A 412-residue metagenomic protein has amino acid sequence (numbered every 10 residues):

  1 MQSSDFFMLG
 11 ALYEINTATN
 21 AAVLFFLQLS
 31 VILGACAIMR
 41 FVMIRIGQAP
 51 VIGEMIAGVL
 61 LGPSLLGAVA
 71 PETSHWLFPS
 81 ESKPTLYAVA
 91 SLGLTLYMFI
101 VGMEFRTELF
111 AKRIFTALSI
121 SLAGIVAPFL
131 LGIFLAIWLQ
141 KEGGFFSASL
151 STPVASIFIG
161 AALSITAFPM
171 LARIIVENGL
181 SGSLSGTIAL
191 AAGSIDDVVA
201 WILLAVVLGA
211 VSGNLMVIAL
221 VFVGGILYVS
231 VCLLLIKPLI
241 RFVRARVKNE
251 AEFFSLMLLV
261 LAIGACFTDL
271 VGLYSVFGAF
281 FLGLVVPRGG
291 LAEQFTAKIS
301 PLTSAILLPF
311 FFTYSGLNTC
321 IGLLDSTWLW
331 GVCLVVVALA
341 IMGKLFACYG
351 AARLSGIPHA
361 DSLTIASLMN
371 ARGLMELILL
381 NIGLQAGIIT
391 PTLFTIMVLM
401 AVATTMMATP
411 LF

Functional and structural regions predicted by a protein language model:
M1-A21: Short, strongly hydrophobic alpha-helical membrane anchors
L9-N16, A70-K83, L139-L150, G209-L220 (+2 more regions): Membrane-interface helix termini and inter-helical loops of multi-pass transporters
A18-V31, E81-F99, L150-T166, A219-V231 (+3 more regions): Structural signature of hydrophobic alpha-helical transmembrane segments
G34-R45, A68, T107-N178, L235 (+2 more regions): Transmembrane alpha-helices that form the ion-translocation and gating core of multi-pass ion transport proteins
I38-G53, V59, G264-F277, M400-A401 (+1 more regions): Flexible hinge motifs at transmembrane-helix junctions and intramembrane kinks/re-entrant loops in multi-pass membrane
Q48-A57, K112-A127, L184-A191, A245-L256 (+3 more regions): Cytoplasmic-side transmembrane-helix entry/capping segments in multi-pass membrane proteins
G53-E72, A127-I133, A200, P309 (+1 more regions): A generic, lipid-embedded transmembrane alpha helix
L61-F115, R241-V335, I357: Membrane-interface junctions of multi-pass transporters
